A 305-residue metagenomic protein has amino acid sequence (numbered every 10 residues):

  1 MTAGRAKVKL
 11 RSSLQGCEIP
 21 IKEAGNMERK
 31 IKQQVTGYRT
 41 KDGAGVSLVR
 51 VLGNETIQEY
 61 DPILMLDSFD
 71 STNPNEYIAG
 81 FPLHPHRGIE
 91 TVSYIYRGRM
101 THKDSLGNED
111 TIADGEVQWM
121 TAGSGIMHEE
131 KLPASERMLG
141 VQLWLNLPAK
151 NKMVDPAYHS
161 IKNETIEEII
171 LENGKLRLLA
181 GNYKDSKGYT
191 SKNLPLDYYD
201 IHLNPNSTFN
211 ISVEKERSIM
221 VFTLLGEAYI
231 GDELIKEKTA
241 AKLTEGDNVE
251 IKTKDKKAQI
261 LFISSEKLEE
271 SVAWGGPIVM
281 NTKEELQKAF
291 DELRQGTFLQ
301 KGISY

Functional and structural regions predicted by a protein language model:
T2-Y305: Jelly-roll (double-stranded beta-helix
